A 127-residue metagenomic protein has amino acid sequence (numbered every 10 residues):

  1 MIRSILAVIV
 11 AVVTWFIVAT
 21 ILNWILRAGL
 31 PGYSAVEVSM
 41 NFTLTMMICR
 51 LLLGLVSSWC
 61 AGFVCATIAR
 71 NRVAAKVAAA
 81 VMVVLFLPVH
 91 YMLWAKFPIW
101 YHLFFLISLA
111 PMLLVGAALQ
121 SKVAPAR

Functional and structural regions predicted by a protein language model:
M1-R127: Juxtamembrane/disordered regions of integral membrane proteins
